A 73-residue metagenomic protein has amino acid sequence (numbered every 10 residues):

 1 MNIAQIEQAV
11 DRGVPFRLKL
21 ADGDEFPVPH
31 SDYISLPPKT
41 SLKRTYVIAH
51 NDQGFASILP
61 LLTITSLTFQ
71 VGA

Functional and structural regions predicted by a protein language model:
M1-A73: Motif-centric detector for short Cys/His coordination patterns
